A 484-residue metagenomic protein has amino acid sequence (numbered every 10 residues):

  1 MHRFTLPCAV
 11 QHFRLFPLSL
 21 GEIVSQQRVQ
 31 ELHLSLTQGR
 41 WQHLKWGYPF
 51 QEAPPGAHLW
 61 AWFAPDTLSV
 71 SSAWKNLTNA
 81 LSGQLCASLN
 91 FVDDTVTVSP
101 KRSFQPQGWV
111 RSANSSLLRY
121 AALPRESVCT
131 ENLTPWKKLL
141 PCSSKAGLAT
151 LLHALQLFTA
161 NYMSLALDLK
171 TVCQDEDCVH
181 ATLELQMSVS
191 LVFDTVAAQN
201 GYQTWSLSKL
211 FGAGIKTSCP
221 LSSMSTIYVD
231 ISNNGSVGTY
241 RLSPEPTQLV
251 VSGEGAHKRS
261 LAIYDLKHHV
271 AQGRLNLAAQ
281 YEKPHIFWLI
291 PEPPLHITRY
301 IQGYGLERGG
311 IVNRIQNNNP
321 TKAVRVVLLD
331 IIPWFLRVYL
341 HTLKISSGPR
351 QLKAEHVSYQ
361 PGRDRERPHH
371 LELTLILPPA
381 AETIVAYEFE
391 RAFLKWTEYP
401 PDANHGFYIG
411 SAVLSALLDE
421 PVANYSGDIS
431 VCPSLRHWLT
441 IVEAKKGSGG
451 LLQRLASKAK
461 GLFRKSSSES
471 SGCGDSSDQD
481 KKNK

Functional and structural regions predicted by a protein language model:
M1-E292: Extended, low-complexity intrinsically disordered regions enriched in serine/proline/glycine/threonine
L277-Y281, R299-Q302, L328, T383-F393: Short, hydrophobic/aromatic-enriched beta-strand segments in well-ordered soluble domains
Y300-I301, I315-Q316, E372-L377: Beta-strand-rich interaction surfaces with strong enrichment in secreted/lumenal proteins
G303-I332: Short beta-strand elements of extracellular/lumenal beta-sandwich folds
K322-L328, V338-T342, P400: Short, hydrophobic/aromatic beta-strand segments
P333-T342, Q351-K353: Short aromatic-acidic-glycine turn motif
R350-E390: Extracellular adhesion/glycan-binding regions together with long Ser/Thr- and acidic-residue-rich low-complexity tracts
A392-G472, N483-K484: Acidic, serine/threonine- and proline-rich intrinsically disordered appendage/tail regions
